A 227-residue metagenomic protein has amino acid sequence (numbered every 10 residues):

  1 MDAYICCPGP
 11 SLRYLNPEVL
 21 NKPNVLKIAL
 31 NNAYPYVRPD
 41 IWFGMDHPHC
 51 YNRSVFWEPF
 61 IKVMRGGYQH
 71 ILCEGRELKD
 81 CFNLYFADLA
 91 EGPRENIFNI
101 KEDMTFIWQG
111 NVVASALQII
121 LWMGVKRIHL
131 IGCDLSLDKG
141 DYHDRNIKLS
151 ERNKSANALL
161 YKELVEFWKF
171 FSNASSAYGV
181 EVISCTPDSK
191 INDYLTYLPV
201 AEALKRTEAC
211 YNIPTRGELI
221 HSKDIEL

Functional and structural regions predicted by a protein language model:
M1-L227: Metal-ion/cofactor- or nucleotide/acyl-coenzyme-handling active-site neighborhoods
